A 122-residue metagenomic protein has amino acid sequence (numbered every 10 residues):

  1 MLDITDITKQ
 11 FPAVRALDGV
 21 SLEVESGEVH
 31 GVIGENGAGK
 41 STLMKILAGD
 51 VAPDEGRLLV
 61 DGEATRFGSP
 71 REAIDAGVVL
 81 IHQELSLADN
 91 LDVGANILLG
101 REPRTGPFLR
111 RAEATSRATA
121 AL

Functional and structural regions predicted by a protein language model:
M1-L122: Glycine-rich phosphate-binding loops of nucleotide-dependent enzymes
